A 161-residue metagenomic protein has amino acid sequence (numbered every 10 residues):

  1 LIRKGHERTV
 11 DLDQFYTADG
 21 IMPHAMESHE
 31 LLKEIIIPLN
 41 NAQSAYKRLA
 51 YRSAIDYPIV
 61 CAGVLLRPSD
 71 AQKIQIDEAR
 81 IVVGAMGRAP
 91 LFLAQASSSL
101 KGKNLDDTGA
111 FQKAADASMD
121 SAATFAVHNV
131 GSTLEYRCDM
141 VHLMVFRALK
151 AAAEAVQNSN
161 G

Functional and structural regions predicted by a protein language model:
L1-G161: C-terminal structural segment of proteins
